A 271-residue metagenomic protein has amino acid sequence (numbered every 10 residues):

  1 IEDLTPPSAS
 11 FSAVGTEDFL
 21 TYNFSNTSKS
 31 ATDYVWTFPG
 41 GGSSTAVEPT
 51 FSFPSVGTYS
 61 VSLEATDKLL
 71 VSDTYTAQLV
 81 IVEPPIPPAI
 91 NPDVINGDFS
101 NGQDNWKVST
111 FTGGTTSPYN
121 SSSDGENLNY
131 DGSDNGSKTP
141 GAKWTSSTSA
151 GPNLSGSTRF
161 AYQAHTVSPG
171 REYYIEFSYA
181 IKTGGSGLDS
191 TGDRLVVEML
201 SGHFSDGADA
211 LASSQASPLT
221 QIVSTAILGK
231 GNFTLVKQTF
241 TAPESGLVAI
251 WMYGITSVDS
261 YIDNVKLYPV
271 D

Functional and structural regions predicted by a protein language model:
F19-S28: A short beta-strand segment in extracellular, disulfide-stabilized domains
S28-V35: Solvent-exposed loop segments of extracellular immunoglobulin-like
V47-S60: Solvent-exposed segments in extracellular or luminal domains encompassing
F99, R159-L188, Q238, V265: Extra-cytoplasmic beta-strand recognition segments
S100-T145: Extracellular glycan-recognition surfaces and repeat-rich motifs
F204-P243: Extracellular carbohydrate recognition and processing domains and analogous Trp-centered ligand-binding platforms
N232, P243, Y253-V270: Extracellular carbohydrate recognition
